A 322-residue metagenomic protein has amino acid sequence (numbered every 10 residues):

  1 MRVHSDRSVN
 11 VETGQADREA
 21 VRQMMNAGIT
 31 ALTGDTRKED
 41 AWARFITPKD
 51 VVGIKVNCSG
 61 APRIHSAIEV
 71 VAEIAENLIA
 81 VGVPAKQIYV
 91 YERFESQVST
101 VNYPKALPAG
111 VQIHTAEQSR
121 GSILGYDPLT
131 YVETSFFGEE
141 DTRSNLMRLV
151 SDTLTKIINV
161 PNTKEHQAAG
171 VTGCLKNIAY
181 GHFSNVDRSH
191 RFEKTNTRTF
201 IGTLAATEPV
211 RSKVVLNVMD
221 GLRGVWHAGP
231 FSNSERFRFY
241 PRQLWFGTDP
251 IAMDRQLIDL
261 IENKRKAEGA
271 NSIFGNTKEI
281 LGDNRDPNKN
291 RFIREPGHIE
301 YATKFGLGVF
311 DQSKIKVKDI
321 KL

Functional and structural regions predicted by a protein language model:
M1-P48, S59-A61, H65-A72, E76-L322: Extended, low-polarity segments enriched in aliphatic/aromatic residues
